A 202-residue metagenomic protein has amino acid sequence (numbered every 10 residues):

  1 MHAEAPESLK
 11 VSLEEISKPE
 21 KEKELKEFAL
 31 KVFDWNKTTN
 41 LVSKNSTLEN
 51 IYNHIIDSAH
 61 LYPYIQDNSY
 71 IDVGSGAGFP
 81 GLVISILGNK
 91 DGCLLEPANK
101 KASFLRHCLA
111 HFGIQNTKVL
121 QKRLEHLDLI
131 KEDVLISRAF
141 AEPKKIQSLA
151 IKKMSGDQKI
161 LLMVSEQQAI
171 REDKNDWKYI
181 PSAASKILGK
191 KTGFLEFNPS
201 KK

Functional and structural regions predicted by a protein language model:
H2-D67, I71, K100-T117: Class I SAM-dependent transferase core
T39-N40, E49, A77, K122 (+1 more regions): Flexible, active-site-adjacent loop/turn segments at secondary-structure boundaries
N53, L87-D91, I146: Alpha-helix termini
D67-S69, K90, D133: Nucleotide donor/acceptor-binding cores
V73-S75: Conserved beta-strand/loop positions that form the S-adenosyl-L-methionine
A77-N89: Conserved SAM-binding loop of SAM-dependent methyltransferases across substrates and taxa, primarily the Class I
G81-V83, C93, P97-K202: S-adenosylmethionine
